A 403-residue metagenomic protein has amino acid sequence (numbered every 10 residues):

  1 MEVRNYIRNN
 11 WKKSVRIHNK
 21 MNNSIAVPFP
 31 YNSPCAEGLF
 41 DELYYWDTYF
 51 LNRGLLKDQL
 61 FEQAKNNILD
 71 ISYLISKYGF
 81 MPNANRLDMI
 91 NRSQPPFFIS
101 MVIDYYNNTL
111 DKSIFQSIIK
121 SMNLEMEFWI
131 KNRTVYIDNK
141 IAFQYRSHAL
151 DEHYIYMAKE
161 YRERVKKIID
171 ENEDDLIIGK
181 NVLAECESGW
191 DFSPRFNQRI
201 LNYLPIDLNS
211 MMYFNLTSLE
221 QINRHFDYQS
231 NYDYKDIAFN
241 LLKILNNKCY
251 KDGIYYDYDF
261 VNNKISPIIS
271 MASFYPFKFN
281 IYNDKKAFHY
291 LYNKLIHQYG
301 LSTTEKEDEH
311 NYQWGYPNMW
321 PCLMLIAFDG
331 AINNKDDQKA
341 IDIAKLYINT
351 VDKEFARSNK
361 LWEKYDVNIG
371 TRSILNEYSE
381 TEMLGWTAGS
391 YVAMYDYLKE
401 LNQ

Functional and structural regions predicted by a protein language model:
M1-E42, N66-N85, D138-Y203, N240-M319 (+1 more regions): Extended glycan-interaction surfaces of carbohydrate-active proteins
V3-Y6, L60-I71, D111-I130, N215 (+3 more regions): Extended, well-ordered alpha-helical scaffold segments
E42-F50, M89-S100, S117, S121 (+4 more regions): Aromatic- and histidine-enriched alpha-helix N-cap/loop-to-helix transition segments that scaffold the rims
Y44-L74, A272-Y282, M324-D337: Alpha-helical support elements that line or immediately flank enzyme active sites and cofactor-binding pockets
R53-K57, S100-N107, F214-H225, K278-I281 (+2 more regions): Short glycine/serine- and small hydrophobic-enriched flexible loop segments
I75-I118, T381: Aromatic/His-enriched, Gly/Pro-containing loop or helix-boundary segments that lie immediately adjacent to catalytic
S100-S147: Acidic/aromatic-lined carbohydrate-recognition and catalytic surfaces of CAZymes acting on diverse glycans
L201-F226, Y234-K243, Y312-K339: Long, repeat-rich segments with strong aromatic
